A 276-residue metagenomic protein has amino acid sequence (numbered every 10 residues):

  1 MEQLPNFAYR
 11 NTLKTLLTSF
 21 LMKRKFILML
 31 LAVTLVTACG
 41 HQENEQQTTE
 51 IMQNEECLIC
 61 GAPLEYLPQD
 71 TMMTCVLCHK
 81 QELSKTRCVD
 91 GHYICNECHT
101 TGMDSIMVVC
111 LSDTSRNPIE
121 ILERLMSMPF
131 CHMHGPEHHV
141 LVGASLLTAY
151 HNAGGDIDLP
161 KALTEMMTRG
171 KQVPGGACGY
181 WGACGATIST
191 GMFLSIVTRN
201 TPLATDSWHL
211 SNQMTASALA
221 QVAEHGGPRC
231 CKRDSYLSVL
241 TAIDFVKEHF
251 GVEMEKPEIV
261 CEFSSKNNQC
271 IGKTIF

Functional and structural regions predicted by a protein language model:
T37-A38: C-terminal motif of bacterial Sec signal peptides marking the signal peptidase cleavage site
N54, M72, K85, H92 (+2 more regions): Residues immediately within or flanking Cys/His clusters that coordinate Zn2+ in small zinc-binding modules
L58-I59, L77-K80, D90, E97-T100: Short, cysteine/histidine-rich loop/knuckle motifs that typically chelate Zn2+
L64, E82, I94, G102: Cys/His-rich microdomains that often coordinate metals
L67-D70, L83-V89, S105-V108: Short Cys/His-rich "knuckle" micro-motifs
S112-G143, P228: Polybasic, low-complexity association/targeting segments
H138, A177-M192, I196: Conserved phosphate/anionic-ligand binding catalytic regions in large, soluble enzymes, centered on
V197-T198, L203-K247: A structural-propensity feature for long, helix-poor, extended segments
